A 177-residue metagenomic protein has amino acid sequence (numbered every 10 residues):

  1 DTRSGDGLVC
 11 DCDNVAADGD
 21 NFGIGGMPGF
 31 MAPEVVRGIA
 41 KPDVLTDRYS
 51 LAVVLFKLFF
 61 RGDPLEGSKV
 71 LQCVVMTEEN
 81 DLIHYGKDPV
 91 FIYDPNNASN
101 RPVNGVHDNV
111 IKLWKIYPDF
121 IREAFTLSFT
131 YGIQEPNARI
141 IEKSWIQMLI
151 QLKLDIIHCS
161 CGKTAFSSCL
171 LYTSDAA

Functional and structural regions predicted by a protein language model:
D1-V9: Conserved protein kinase catalytic/activation segment
D11-V15: Activation of the activation-loop gatekeeper triad in protein kinase-fold domains
N21-V35: Conserved activation segment of eukaryotic-like protein kinases, specifically the C-terminal portion of the activation
D47: Conserved catalytic-loop aspartate of Hanks-type protein kinases
L58-K115: Conserved C-lobe activation region of Hanks-type protein kinase-like domains
F129-P136, S144-L154: Terminal C-lobe "cap" of eukaryotic-type protein kinase domains
Y172-A177: Conserved small/polar residues in nucleotide/adenosyl-binding loops
